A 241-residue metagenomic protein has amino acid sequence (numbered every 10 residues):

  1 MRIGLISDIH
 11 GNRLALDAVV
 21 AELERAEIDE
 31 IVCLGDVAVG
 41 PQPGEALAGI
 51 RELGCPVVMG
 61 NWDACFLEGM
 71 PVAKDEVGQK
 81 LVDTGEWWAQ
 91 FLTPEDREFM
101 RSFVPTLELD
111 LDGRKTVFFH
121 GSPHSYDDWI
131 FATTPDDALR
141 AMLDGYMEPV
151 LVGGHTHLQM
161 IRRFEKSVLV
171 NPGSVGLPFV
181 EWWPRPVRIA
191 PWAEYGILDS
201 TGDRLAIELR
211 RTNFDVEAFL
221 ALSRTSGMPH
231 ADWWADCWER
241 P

Functional and structural regions predicted by a protein language model:
M1-G4, E108-V117, F164-V168, R204-L205: Beta-strand-turn-beta hairpins that frame and shape the catalytic cleft of phosphate-ester-processing enzymes
R2-S7, G11-F99: Core catalytic region of metal-dependent phosphoesterases/phosphodiesterases, especially metallo-beta-lactamase-like
H10-A15, V39-Q42, W62-L67, Y126 (+2 more regions): Active-site environment of divalent metal-dependent phosphoester hydrolases
L23-E27, L111-D112, D144-M147, I197 (+1 more regions): Glycine-rich phosphate-binding loop signature in dinucleotide/nucleotide-binding domains
D75-V82, G113-Y146, P178-V180: Active-site-proximal segments of metal-dependent phosphoesterases and phosphodiesterases across multiple
D136-P172: Anionic-ligand binding region
R163-P241: Acidic, His/Gly-rich catalytic cores of divalent-metal-dependent hydrolytic chemistry
